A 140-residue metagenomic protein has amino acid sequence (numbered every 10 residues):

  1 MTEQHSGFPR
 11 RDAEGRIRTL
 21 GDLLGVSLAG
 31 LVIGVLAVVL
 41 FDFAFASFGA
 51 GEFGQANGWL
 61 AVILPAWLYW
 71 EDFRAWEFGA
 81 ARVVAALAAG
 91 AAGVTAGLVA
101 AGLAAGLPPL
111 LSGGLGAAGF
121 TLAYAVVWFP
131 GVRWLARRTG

Functional and structural regions predicted by a protein language model:
M1, L60-W67, F120-W128: Hydrophobic cores of alpha-helical transmembrane segments in multi-pass inner/ER membrane proteins, independent
M1-S47: N-terminal signal-anchor transmembrane alpha-helix
L20, L36-V39, G102-G140: Alpha-helical membrane-associated segments of multi-pass integral membrane proteins
L24, N57, G79-A86: Membrane-interfacial loop-to-transmembrane alpha-helix junctions, especially the N-terminal start
L40-A61, L111-G119: Transmembrane alpha-helix entry/boundary detector in multi-pass membrane proteins
G49, Q55, A66-D72, A100-G102: The transition from N-terminal targeting/processing segments to the mature protein
W59-G79: Canonical alpha-helical transmembrane segments
A81-V99: Transmembrane alpha-helical segments of multi-pass membrane proteins
